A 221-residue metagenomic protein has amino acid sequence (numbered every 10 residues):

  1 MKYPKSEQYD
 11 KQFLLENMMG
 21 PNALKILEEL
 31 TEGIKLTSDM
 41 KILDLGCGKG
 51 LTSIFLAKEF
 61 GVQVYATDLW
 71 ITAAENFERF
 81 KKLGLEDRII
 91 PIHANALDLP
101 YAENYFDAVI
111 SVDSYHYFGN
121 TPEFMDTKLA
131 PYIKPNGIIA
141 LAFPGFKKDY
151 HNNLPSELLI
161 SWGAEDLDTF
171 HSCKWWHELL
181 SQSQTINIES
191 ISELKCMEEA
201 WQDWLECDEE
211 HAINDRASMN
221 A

Functional and structural regions predicted by a protein language model:
G20-S38: Conserved alpha-helix/loop element of class I SAM-dependent methyltransferases that forms part of the SAM/SAH-binding
L43, K49-D98: Class I SAM-dependent methyltransferase SAM/SAH-binding core
L97-V109: A short acidic, Gly/Pro-enriched loop at the edge of an enzyme's catalytic core that lines a small-molecule cofactor
A108-T121: A short SAM/SAH-binding and catalytic strip from SAM-dependent methyltransferases
P122-I138: A short glycine-rich, Lys/Arg-flanked "PGG" loop and its adjoining helix->strand segment in the class I
P144-L167: Short, glycine-/aromatic-enriched active-site segment of Class I SAM-dependent methyltransferases
D168-Q184: Short alpha-helix
S190-A221: C-terminal helical/coil "lid" or tail adjacent to the Rossmann-like core of SAM-dependent
